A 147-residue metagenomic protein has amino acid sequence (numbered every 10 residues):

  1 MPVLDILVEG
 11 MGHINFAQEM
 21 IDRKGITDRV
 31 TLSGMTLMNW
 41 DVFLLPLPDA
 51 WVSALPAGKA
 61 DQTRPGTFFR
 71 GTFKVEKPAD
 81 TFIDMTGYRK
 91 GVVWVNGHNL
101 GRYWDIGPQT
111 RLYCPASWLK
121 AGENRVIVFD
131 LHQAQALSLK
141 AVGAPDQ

Functional and structural regions predicted by a protein language model:
M1, I14, D80, N99-E123: A cross-kingdom feature marking solvent-exposed beta-strand/loop segments within repeated, beta-rich binding/scaffold
L4, F73-N96, Y103-W104, V126-F129: Aromatic-lined ligand-binding clefts that engage carbohydrates, nucleic acids, or primary amines
E9-M38, Q133-Q147: Glycine/proline-rich low-complexity spacer/linker segments in large multi-domain proteins
I14-N15, T81, V92-V93, L100-G101 (+1 more regions): Short loop/beta submotifs within extracellular cysteine-rich repeat domains
L44-F69: Edge strands and adjacent loops of beta-rich recognition modules
Q62, G66, R89-K90, N99: C-terminal effector modules of nucleic-acid-centric enzymes and ribosome-associated factors
T63-E76, T110-L112: Short beta-strands within extracellular/lumenal beta-sheet-rich domains
Q109-Q147: Terminal leader/tail segments of proteins
